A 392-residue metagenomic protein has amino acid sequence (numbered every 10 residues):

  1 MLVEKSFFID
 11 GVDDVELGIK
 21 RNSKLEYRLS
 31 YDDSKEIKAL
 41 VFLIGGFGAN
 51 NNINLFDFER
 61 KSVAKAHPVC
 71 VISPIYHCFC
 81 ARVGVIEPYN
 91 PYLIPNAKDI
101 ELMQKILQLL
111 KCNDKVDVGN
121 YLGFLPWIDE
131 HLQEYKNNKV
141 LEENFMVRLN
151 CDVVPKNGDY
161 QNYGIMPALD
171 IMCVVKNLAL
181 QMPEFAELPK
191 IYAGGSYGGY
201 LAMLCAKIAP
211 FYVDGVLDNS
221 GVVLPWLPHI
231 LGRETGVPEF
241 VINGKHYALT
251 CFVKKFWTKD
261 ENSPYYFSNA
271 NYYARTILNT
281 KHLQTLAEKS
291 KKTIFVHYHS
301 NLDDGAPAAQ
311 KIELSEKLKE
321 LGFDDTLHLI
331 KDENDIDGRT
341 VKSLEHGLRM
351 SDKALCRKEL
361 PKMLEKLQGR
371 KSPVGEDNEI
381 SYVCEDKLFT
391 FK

Functional and structural regions predicted by a protein language model:
M1-A39: A domain-start/cap signature at the N-terminus of enzymes
E26-E134: Short, surface-exposed "cap/lid" segments of acyl-processing enzymes
K35, V241-N243, Y247-K366, K371-K392: Serine-hydrolase catalytic core
C80-G84, V222-I230, D337: A short beta-to-alpha transition loop/helix N-cap that caps and shapes the active-site region
L93-M182: Alpha/beta-hydrolase active-site loop
E184-S196: Alpha/beta-hydrolase fold nucleophile elbow
Y192-A193, G199-P210, V216: Short glycine-enriched nucleophile-adjacent loop and the immediately C-terminal alpha-helix near the catalytic center
K207-S268: Hydrolase active-site cap/lid region
